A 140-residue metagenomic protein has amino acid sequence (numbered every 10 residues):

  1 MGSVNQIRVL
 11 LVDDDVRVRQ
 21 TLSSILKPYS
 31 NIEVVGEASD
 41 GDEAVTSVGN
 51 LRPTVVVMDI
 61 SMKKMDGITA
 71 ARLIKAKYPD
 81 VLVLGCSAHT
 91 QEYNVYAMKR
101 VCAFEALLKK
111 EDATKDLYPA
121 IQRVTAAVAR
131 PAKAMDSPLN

Functional and structural regions predicted by a protein language model:
N5-V18, L22-L26: Conserved acidic segment of CheY-like receiver
V12-D13, A38, V56: Conserved sequence signature across two-component system core domains
D40-E43, D66-T69: Acidic catalytic/metal-coordinating carboxylates
L51-V57: Active-site beta3 strand of CheY-like receiver
K63: The feature encodes the CheY-like receiver
T69, H89-R123: Alpha4 helix (beta4-alpha4-beta5 surface) of REC/receiver domains from two-component response regulators
T114-I121, A126-N140: CheY-like receiver
